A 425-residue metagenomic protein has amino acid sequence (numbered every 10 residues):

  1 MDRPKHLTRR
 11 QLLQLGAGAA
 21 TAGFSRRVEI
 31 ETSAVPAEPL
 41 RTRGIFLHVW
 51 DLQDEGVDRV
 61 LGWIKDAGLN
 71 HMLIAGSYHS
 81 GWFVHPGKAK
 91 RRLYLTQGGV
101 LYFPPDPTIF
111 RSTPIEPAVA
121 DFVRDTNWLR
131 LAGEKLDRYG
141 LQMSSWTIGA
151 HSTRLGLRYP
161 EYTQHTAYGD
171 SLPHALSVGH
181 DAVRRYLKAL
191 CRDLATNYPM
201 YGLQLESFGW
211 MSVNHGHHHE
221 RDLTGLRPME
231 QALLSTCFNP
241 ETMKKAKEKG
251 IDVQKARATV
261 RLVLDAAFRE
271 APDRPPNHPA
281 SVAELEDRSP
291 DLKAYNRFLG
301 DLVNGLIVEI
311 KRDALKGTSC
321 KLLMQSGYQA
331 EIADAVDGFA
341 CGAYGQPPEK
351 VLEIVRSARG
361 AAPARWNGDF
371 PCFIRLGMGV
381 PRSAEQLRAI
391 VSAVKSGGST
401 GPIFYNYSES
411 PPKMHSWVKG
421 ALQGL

Functional and structural regions predicted by a protein language model:
D2-H6, Q11-T32: N-terminal export signals
R26-G44, G62: C-terminal segment of N-terminal export signals and the immediately downstream linker at the start of the mature
G44-D51, T108-T126, S171-R185, L292-L302 (+3 more regions): The substrate-binding groove and active-site-proximal loops of carbohydrate-active enzymes, especially glycoside
R59-G81, M200: Catalytic domains of carbohydrate-active enzymes, especially glycoside hydrolases
S144-I148, Q204-E206, A246-L264, L299-Y328 (+1 more regions): Aromatic-lined carbohydrate-recognition surfaces of secreted/lumenal glycan-active proteins
I148-Y198, H215, S235-P240: Active-site-adjacent "subsite" loops/lids of carbohydrate-active enzymes
V213, K316-E349: Substrate-binding cleft/loops of secretory-pathway carbohydrate-active enzymes
A343-K350, I374-L422: Substrate-binding cleft of secreted/luminal carbohydrate-active enzymes
